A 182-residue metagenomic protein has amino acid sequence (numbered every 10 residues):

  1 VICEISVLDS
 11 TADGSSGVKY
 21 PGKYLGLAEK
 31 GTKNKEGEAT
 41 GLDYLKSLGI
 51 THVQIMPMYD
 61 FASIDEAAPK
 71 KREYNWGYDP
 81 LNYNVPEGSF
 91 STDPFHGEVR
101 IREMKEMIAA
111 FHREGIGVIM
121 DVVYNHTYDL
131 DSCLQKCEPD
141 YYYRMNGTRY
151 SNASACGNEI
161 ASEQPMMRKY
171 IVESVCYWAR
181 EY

Functional and structural regions predicted by a protein language model:
V1: Basic K/R-rich, polyanion-interacting modules in nucleoproteins and related proteins
I5: Active-site ligand-binding patch in enzyme domains
L8-Y182: Substrate-binding/active-site clefts of carbohydrate-active enzymes
